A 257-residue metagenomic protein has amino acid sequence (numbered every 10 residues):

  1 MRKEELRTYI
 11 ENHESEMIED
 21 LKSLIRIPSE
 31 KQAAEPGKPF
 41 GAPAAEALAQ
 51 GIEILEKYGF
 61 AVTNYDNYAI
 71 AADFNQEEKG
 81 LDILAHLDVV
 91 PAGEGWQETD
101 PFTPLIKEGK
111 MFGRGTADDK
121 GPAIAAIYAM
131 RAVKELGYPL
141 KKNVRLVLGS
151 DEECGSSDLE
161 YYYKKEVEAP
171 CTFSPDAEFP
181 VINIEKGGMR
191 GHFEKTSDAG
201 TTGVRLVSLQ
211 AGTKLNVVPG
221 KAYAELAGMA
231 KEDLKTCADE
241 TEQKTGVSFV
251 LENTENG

Functional and structural regions predicted by a protein language model:
M1-L84, V90-G93: N-terminal helical capping/dimerization or prosegment-like subdomains of hydrolases acting on amide or phosphate bonds
A49-E56, I127, K134, E194 (+1 more regions): Class I S-adenosyl-L-methionine
V62, P104-I106, F249-L251: A structural signal for short hydrophobic beta-strand segments in well-ordered beta-sheet cores
T63-Y65, G113, L146-L148, F173-P175: General beta-strand structural signal in soluble alpha/beta enzymes
I70, K110-M111, G257: Hydrophobic residues embedded in beta-strands of well-ordered beta-sheets
E77-L81, D100, K107-E108, L140-V144 (+3 more regions): Short coil/turn connectors at secondary-structure junctions
G80-L148, C154: Active-site metal-coordination/substrate-binding segment of hydrolases, especially metallo-dependent peptidases
E153, L159-G257: Midchain, well-structured core segments that form catalytic/ion-binding scaffolds
